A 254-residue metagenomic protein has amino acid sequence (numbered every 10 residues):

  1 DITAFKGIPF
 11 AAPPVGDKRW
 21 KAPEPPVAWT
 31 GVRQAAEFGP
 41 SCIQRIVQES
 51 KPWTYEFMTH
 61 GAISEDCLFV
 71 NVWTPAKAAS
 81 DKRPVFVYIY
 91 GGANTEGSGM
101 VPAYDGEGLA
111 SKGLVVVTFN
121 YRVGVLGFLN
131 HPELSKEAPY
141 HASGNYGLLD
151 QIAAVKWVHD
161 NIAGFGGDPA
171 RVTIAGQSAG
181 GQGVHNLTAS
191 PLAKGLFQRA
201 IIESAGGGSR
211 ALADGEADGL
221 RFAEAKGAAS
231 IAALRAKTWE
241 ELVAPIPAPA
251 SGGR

Functional and structural regions predicted by a protein language model:
D1-N145: Non-catalytic accessory segments of hydrolases
E65-L68, P139-G164, A213-F222: Alpha/beta-hydrolase active-site loop
R83-P84, V158, F165-S178: Alpha/beta-hydrolase fold nucleophile elbow
E96, V125, Q182, G206-A213: A short beta-to-alpha transition loop/helix N-cap that caps and shapes the active-site region
D160, K194, R199, E203-R254: Substrate-access "cap/lid" subdomains that shape and gate the entrance to catalytic or ligand-binding pockets
G181-A193: Short glycine-enriched nucleophile-adjacent loop and the immediately C-terminal alpha-helix near the catalytic center
